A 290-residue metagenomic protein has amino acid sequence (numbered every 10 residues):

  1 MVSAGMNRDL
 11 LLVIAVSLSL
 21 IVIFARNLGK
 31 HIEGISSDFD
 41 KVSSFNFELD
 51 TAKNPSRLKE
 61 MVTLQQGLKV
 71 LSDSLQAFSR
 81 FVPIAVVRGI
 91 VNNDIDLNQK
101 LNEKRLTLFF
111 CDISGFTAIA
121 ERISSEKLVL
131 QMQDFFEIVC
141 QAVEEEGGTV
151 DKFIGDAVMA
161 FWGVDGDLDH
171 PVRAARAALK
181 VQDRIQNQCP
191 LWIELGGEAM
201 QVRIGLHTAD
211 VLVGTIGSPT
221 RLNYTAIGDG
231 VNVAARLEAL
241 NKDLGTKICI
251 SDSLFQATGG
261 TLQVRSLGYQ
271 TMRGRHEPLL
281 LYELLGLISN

Functional and structural regions predicted by a protein language model:
M1-L10: Membrane-interface helix-start motif
V13-G29: Cytosolic-side ends of inner-membrane transmembrane helices, especially those that anchor bacterial signal-transduction
N27-D73, R105: HAMP signal relay modules and closely related sensory coiled-coil linkers that couple transmembrane inputs to cytosolic
D73-F110: Membrane-proximal coiled-coil signaling linkers
L97-R176, Y224: Catalytic NTP-binding/metal-coordinating core of nucleotidyl cyclase/transferase enzymes
M132-G148, V164-I204, D229-L240: Alpha-helical scaffold within the catalytic cores of cyclic-nucleotide enzymes
A160-F161, E198-G214, C249: A short glycine-enriched loop-to-beta-strand structural element that forms part of the catalytic core of nucleotide
V211, L240-N290: Cytosolic regulatory/linker segments at or just downstream of nucleotide-handling modules in signal-transduction
